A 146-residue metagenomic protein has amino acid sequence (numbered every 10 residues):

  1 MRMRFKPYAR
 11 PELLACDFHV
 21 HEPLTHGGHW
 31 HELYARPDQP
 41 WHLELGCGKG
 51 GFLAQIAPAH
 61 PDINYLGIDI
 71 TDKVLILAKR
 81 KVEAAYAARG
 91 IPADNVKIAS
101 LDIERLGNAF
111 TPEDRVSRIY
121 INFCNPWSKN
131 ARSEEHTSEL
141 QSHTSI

Functional and structural regions predicted by a protein language model:
M1-L43, G51-H60: S-adenosyl-L-methionine
L45, I68: Conserved beta-strand/loop positions that form the S-adenosyl-L-methionine
G48: Conserved glycine-rich SAM-binding loop
N64-L66: Short beta-strand element of Class I
T71: Conserved SAM/SAH-binding beta-strand->alpha-helix loop
A78: Conserved SAM-binding loop
V82-E113: S-adenosyl-L-methionine
E135-I146: Single conserved hydrophobic/aromatic residue that forms the stacking wall/gate of nucleotide- or nucleobase-binding
